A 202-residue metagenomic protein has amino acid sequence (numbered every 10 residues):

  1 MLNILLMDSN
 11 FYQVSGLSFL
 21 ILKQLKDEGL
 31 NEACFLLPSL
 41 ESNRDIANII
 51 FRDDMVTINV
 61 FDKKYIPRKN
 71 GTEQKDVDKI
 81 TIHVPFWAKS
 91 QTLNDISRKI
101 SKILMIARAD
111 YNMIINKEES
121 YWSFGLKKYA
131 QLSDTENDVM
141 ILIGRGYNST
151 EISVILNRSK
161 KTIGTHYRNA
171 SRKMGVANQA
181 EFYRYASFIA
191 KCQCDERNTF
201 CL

Functional and structural regions predicted by a protein language model:
M1-E118: N-terminal regulatory/sensing modules of transcriptional regulators
I115-D138: Regulatory hinge/linker segments at domain boundaries that couple sensory/effector modules to output domains
E136-I143, A170, F182: Short alpha-helical "packing" element that flanks the helix-turn-helix/winged-helix DNA-binding module
I143-Y147, A186: Short helix-to-turn junction characteristic of helix-turn-helix DNA-binding domains, especially the helix
N148-E181: Recognition helix of helix-turn-helix DNA-binding domains
S171-L202: Basic, Lys/Arg-enriched C-terminal extension of HTH/homeodomain DNA-binding domains
